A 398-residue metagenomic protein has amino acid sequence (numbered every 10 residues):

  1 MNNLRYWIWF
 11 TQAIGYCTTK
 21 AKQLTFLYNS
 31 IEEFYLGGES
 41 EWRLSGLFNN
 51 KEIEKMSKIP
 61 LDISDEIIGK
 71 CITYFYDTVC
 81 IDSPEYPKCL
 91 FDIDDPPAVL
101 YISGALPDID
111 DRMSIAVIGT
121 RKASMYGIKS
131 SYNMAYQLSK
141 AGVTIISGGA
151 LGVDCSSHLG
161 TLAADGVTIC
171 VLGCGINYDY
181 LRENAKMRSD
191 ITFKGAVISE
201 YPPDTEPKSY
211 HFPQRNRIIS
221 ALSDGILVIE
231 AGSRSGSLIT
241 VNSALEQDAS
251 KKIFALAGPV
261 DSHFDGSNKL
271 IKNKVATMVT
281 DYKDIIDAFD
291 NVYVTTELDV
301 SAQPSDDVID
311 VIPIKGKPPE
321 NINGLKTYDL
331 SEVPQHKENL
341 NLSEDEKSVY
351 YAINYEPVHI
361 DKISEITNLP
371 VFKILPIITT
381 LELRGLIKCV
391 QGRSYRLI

Functional and structural regions predicted by a protein language model:
M1-K129, N133-K140: Short, positively charged patches
N3, C80-I398: Glycine-biased, small-residue-rich flexible motifs in mid-sequence functional cores and linkers
